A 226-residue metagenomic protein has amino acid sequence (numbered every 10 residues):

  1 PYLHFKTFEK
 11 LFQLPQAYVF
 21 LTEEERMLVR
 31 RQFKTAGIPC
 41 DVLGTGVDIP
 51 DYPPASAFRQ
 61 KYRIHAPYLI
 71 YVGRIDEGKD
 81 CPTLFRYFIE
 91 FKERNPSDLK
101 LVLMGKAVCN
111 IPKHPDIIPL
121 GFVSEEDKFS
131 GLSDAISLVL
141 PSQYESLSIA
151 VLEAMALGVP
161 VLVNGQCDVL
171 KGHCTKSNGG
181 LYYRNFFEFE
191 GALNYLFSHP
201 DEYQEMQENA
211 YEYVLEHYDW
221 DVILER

Functional and structural regions predicted by a protein language model:
Y2-Y18: Membrane-proximal helix-turn-helix segments that form the acceptor-binding/catalytic region of lipid-linked
E24, G46: Carbohydrate-associated surface elements
K61-K79, F85-I89: Conserved donor-binding/catalytic core segment of Leloir-type glycosyltransferases
G105-F129, S137: Nucleotide-activated donor-binding/catalytic signature segment of Leloir-type glycosyltransferases, i.e., the conserved
Q143: Aromatic "clamp/platform" in nucleotide-sugar-dependent glycosyltransferases that forms part of the donor/acceptor
P160-N164: Short hydrophobic beta-strand element within catalytic cores of glycosyltransferases and related nucleotide-activated
K176, G180-F187, Y195-P200: Conserved acidic donor-binding segment of nucleotide-sugar-dependent glycosyltransferases
Y195, E202-E216: A short, well-ordered alpha-helix in the C-terminal region of glycosyltransferases
